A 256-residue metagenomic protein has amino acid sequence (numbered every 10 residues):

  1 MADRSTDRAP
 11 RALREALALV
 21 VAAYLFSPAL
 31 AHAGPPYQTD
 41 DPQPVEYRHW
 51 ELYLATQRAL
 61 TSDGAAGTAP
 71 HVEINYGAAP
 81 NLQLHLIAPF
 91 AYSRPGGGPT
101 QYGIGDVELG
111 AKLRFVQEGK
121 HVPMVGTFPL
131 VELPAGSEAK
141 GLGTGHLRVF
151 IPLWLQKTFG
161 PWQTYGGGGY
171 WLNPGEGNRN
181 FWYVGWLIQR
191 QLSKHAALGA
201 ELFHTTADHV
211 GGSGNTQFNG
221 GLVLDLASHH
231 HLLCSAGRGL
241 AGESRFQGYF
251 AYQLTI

Functional and structural regions predicted by a protein language model:
M1, A22-A23, A55: Structured loops at beta-to-helix junctions and adjacent beta-edge loops in soluble globular domains
M1-A12: N-terminal secretory signal peptides that target proteins for export/translocation
R8, A29-L30: Intrinsically disordered, low-complexity serine/threonine-rich segments
R11-E15, G214: A short, flexible low-complexity segment enriched in Lys/Arg and Gly/Pro that occurs in N-terminal basic tails
E15-P28: Bacterial N-terminal signal peptides
H32-I256: Transmembrane beta-barrel domains of Gram-negative outer membranes and organellar outer membranes
